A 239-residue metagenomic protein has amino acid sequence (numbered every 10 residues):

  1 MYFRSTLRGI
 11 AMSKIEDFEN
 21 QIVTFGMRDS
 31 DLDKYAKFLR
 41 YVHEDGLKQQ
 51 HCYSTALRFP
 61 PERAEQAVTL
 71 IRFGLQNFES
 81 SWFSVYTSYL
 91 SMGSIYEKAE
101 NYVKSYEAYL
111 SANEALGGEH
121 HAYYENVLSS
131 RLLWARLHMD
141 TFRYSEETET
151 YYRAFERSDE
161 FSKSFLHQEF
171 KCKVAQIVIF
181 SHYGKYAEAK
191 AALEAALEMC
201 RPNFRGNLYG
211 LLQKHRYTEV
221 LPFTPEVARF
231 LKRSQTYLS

Functional and structural regions predicted by a protein language model:
R28, L32, A64, Y102 (+2 more regions): TPR-repeat structural position
R40, G74-Q76, N113-G117, Y152-E160 (+1 more regions): Amphipathic alpha-helical segments of tetratricopeptide repeats
G46-L47, F83, Y123-E125, F165-H167: Residue signature of alpha-solenoid helical repeat architecture, marking inter-repeat boundaries and helix-start
C52, Y89, Y124, S129-R131 (+1 more regions): TPR repeat positional signature
L57, S94, W134-R136, V178: Residue-level recognition of tetratricopeptide repeat
P61-E62, A99, T141-F142, Y183: Structural motif corresponding to the intra-repeat A-B loop/turn of tetratricopeptide repeats
A67, S105, E147-T148, A189: Single-residue signature of alpha-solenoid repeat helices
I71, Y109, Y151-Y152, L193: Hydrophobic/aromatic packing residues within the alpha-helices of TPR/SEL1-like helical repeat arrays
